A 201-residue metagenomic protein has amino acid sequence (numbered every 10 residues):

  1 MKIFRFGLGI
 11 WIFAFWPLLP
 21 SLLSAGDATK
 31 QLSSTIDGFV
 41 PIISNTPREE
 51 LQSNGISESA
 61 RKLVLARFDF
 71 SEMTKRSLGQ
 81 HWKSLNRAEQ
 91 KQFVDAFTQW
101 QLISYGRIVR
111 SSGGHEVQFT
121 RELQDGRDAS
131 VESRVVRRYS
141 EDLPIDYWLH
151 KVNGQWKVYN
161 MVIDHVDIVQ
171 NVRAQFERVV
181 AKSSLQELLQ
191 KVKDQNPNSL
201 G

Functional and structural regions predicted by a protein language model:
M1-R5: Positively charged n-region of N-terminal signal peptides that target proteins for export
G7-P20: Bacterial N-terminal signal peptides
L19-D27: Bacterial Sec-dependent signal peptides at the C-terminal "C-region" and cleavage site
D27-Y105: Early exported N-terminus immediately downstream of N-terminal targeting peptides
W82, V131, V158: Surface-exposed aromatic
I103-L143, Q195-G201: Surface-exposed, charged secondary-structure patches
D142-P144, W148-Q170: Short beta-strand edge/turn micro-motifs at domain boundaries
I163-G201: Low-complexity, intrinsically disordered terminal/linker segments enriched in charged and Gly/Pro repeats
